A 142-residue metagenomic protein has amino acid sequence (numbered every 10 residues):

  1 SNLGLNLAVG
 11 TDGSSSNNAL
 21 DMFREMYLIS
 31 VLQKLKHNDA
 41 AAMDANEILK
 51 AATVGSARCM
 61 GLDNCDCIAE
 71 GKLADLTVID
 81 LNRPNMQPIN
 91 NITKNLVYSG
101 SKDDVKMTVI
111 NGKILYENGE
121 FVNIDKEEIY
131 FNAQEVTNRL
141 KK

Functional and structural regions predicted by a protein language model:
S1-N82, S99-G100: His/Asp/Glu-enriched, well-ordered alpha-helical/loop segment that forms or immediately abuts the divalent-metal
K50-K142: Active-site microenvironment of metallo-dependent hydrolases
